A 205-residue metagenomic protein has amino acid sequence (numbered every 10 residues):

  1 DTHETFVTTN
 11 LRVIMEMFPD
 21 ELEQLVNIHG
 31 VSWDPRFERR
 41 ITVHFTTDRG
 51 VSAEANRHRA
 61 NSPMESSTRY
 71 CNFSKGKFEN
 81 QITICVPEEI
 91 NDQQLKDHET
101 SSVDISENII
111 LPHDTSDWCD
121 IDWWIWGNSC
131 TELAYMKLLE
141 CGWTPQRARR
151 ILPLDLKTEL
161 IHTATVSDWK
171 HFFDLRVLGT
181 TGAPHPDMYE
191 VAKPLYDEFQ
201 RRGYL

Functional and structural regions predicted by a protein language model:
D1-L205: Family-specific signature for flavin-dependent thymidylate synthase
